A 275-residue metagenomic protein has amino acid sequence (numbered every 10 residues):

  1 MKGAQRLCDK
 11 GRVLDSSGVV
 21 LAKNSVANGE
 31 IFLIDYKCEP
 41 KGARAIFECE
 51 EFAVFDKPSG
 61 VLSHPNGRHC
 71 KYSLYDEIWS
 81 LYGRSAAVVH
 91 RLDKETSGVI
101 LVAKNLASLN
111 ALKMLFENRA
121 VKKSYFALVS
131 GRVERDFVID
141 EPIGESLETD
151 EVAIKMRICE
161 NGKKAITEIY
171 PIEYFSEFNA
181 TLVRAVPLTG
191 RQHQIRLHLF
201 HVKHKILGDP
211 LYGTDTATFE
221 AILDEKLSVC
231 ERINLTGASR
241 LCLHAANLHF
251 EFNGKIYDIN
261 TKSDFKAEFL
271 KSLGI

Functional and structural regions predicted by a protein language model:
M1-E151, K163-K164, E173-Y174, D264-G274: RNA pseudouridine synthases
M1-R6, E177-F178, H198-I275: Pseudouridine synthases involved in rRNA/tRNA modification
L33-D35, I195, I259: A generic structural signal for residues embedded in beta-strands
A53, Y125, N179-T181, A246: Short beta-strand micro-motifs in enzyme catalytic cores
L112, R191-L199: Short beta-strand segments enriched for Tyr within beta-sheet-rich domains, predominantly fibronectin type III
I169: Long C-terminal interaction/binding lobes of large macromolecular proteins
V183-V186: Short histidine-centered loop motifs in beta-beta connectors
L188-R191, D264-F265: Short solvent-exposed strand/turn elements
